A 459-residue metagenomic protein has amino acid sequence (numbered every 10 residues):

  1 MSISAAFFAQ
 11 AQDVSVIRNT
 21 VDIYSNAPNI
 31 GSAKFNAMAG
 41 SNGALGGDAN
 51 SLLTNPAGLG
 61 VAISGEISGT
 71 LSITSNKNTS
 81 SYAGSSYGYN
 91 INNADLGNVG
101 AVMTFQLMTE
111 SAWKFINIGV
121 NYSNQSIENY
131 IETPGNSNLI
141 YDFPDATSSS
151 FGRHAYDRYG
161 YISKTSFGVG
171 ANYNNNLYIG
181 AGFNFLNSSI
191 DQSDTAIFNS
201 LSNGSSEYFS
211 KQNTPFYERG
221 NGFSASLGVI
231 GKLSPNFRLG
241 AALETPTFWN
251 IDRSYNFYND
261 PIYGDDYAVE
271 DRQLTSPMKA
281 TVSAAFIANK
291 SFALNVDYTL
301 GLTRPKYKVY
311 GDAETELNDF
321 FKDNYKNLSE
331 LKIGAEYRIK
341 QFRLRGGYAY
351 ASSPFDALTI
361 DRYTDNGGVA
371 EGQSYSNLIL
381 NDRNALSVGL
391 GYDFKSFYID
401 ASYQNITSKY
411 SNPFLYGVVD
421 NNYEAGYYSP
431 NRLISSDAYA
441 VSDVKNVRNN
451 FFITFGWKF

Functional and structural regions predicted by a protein language model:
M1-A5: Bacterial N-terminal signal peptides
F7-A11: Sec/Tat signal peptide C-region and signal peptidase I cleavage site
Q12-N36, V102-F459: Outer-membrane beta-barrel porins/channels
A33, L45-T54, G60-E132, G160-S163: Outer-membrane beta-barrel translocator/receptor signature
A37-M38, N42: Transmembrane beta-strand segments that form the barrel wall of outer-membrane beta-barrel proteins
G43, T74, T299-G301: Short, glycine-/Ser/Thr-/acidic-enriched flexible segments
